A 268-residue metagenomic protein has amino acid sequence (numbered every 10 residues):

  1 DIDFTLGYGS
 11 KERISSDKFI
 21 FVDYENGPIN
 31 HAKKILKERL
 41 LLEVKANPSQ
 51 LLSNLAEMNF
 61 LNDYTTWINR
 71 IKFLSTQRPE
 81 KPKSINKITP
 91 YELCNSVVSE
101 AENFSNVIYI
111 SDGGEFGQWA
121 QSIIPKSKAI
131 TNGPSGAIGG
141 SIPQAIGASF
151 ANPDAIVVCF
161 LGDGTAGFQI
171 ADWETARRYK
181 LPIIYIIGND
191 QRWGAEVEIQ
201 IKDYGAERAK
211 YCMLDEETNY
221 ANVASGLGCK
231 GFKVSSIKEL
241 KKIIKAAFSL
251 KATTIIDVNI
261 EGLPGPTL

Functional and structural regions predicted by a protein language model:
D1-I68: Glycine-rich, acidic loop regions that bind phosphate or pyrophosphate groups
I2, V22-Y24, D112, G162 (+1 more regions): Cofactor-binding loop segments of dinucleotide-utilizing enzymes, especially the Rossmann-like FAD- and NAD(P)+-binding
G9-K11, C94-V98, W173, A221 (+1 more regions): Short amphipathic alpha-helical segments and helix-helix/interface helices
L40, S105-I108, C229: Short active-site oxyanion
L42, K81-I85, F232: Flexible, glycine/proline-enriched loop segments at strand-loop-helix junctions that form or flank small-ligand binding
V44-K45, S49-L55, Q118-L268: Thiamine diphosphate
L61-K72, N106-V107, I255: Flexible, glycine/charged-enriched surface loops at secondary-structure junctions
R70-D154: Active-site diphosphate/adenylate-binding microenvironment
